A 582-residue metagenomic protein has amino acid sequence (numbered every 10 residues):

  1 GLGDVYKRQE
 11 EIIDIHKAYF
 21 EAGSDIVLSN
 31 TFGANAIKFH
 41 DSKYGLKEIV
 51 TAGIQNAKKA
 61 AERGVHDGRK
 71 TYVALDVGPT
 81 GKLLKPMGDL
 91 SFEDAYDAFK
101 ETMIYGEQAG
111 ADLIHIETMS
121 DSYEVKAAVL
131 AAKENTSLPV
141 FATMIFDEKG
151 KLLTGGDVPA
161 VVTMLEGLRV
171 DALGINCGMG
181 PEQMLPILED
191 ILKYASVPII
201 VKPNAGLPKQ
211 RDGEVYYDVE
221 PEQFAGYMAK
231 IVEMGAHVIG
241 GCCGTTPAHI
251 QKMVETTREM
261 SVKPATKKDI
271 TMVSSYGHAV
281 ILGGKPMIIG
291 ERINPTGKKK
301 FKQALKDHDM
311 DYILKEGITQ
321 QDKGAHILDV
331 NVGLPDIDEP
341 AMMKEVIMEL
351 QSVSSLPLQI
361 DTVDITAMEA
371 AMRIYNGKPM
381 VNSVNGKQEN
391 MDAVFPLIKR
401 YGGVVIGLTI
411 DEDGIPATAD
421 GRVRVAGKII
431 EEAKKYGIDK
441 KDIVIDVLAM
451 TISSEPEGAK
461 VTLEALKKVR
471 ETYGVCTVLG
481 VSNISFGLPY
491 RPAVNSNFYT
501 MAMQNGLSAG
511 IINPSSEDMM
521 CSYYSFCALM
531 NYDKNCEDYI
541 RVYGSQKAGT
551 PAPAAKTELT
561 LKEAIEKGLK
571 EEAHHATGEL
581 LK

Functional and structural regions predicted by a protein language model:
G1, F20-T31, I49-P86, P198-I200 (+1 more regions): Glycine-rich, aromatic-flanked loop segments that form ligand/cofactor-binding clefts across common enzyme folds
L2-Y6: Short, small-residue-biased leader/transition segments that mark boundaries at the very start of proteins
Y19, A57, I114, L173 (+6 more regions): Conserved, mostly hydrophobic/aromatic
V27-N30, V73-V77, I114-I116, V140-M144 (+11 more regions): Hydrophobic faces of well-ordered beta-strands that scaffold small-molecule active sites in alpha/beta enzyme cores
F39-G68, V125-T143, E189-A205, P221-G226 (+5 more regions): Alpha-helix-loop-beta-strand connector modules within alpha/beta enzyme cores
G78-F92, K126-L168, V201, P208-R211 (+2 more regions): Conserved anion-binding
D147-L153, A160, E166-H237, T256-V262 (+3 more regions): Catalytic-face loop-and-helix region of soluble metabolic enzyme cores
Q251-P335, P340-M343, I347-S355, Q359 (+3 more regions): ATP-dependent carboxylate/acyl-activation modules
